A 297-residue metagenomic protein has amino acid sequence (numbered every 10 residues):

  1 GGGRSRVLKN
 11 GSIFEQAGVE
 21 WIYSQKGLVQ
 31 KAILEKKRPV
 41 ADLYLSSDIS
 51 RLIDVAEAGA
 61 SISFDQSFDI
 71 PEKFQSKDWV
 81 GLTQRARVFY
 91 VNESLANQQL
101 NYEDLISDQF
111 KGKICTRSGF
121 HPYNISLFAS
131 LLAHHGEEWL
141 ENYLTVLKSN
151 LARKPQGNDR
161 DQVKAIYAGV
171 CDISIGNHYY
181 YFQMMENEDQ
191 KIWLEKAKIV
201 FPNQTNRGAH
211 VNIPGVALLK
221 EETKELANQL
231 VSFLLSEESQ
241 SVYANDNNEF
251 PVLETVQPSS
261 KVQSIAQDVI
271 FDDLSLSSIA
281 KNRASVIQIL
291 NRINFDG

Functional and structural regions predicted by a protein language model:
G1-D54: Early extracytoplasmic/lumenal segment of secretory-pathway proteins
G1-G2, Y90-E93, K111-H135, K148-L151 (+2 more regions): Short beta-strand->loop
P39-Y44, I62-V88, E103, K113-T116: A structural signal for short loop-to-beta-strand junctions that line the ligand-binding cleft of periplasmic/secreted
I70-F74, Q84-R85, Y143-K148, R153-Q156 (+1 more regions): Periplasmic-binding protein-like
V88-L95, A129, V211-K224, V242-D246: A bilobed periplasmic-binding-protein/Venus flytrap-type ligand-binding module shared by bacterial periplasmic
K113-F120, F233-V256: Periplasmic-binding protein-like
S130, H134-V200: Ligand-binding pocket segment of bilobal, Venus flytrap-like solute-binding proteins
E249-G297: An extracytoplasmic/periplasmic, membrane-proximal ligand-sensing/linker region
